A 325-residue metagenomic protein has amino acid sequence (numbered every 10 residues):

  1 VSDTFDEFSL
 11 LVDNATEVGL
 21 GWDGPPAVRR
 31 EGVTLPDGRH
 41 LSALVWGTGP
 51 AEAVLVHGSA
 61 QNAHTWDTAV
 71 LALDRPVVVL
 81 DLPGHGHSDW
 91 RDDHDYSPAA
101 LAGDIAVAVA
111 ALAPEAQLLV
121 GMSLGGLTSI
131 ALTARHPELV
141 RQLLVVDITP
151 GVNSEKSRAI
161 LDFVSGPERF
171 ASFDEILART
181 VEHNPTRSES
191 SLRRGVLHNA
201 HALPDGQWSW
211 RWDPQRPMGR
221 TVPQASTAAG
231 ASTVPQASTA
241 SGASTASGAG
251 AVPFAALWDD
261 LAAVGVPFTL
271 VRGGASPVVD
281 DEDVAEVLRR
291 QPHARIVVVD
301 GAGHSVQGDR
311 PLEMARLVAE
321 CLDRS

Functional and structural regions predicted by a protein language model:
V1-A51, D74-R75, P114-E115, S244-T245 (+2 more regions): Alpha/beta-hydrolase fold catalytic core
S2-S9, G151-T221: Helix-rich cap/lid subdomain of alpha/beta-hydrolase
P36-R39, L44, L71, L82-V120 (+1 more regions): Active-site loop/oxyanion-hole signature of alpha/beta-hydrolase fold enzymes
R39-H87: Conserved HGGG/HGGXW glycine-rich cap/lid loop of the alpha/beta-hydrolase fold
E115-S154: Conserved hydrolase catalytic core segment
L203-R289, V298: Conserved serine/cysteine hydrolase catalytic core
Q291-H304: Catalytic histidine neighborhood in serine/cysteine hydrolases with alpha/beta-hydrolase-type architecture
A302-P311, A315: Catalytic histidine-centered segment of alpha/beta-hydrolase-like enzymes
